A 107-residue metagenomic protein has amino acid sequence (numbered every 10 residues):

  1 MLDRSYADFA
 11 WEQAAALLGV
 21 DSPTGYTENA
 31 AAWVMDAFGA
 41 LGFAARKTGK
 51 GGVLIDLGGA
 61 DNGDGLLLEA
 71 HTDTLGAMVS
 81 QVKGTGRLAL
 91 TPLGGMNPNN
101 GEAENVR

Functional and structural regions predicted by a protein language model:
M1-R107: N-terminal hydrophobic/helix-forming segments and targeting peptides
